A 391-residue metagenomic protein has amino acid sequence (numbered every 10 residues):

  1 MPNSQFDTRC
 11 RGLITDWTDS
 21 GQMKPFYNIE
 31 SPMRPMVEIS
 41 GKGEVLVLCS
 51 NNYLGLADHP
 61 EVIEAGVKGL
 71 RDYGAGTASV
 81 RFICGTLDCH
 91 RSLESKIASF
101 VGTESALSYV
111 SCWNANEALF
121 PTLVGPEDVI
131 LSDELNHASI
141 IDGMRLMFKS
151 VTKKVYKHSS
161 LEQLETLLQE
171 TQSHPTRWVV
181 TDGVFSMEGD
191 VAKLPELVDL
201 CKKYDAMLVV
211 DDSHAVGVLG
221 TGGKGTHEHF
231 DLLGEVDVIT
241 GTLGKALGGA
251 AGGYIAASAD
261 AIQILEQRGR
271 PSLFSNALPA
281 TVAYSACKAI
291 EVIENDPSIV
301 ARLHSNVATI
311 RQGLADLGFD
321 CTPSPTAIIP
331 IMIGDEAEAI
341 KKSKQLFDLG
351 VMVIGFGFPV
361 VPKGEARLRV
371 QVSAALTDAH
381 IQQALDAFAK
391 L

Functional and structural regions predicted by a protein language model:
R11-Y73, A206: N-terminal "arm"/small-domain region of PLP-dependent enzymes with the aminotransferase-like
N52, K154-V210: Active-site phosphate-binding strand-loop segment of PLP-dependent enzymes
P60, E64-K68, D72, S95 (+3 more regions): PLP-dependent enzyme catalytic core of the Aspartate aminotransferase-like
E64-S111: Conserved N-terminal alpha-helix of the aminotransferase class I/II PLP-enzyme fold
L119-A138: Conserved PLP-anchoring active-site segment centered on the Schiff-base-forming lysine
E134-G143, G364: Short, glycine/polar-rich helix-capping loops at beta-to-alpha or helix-loop-helix junctions that flank or form
Y204-M207, H214, L219-P325: Active-site C-terminal subdomain of aminotransferase-like
D296, A301-A308, A315-L349, V360 (+2 more regions): Conserved PLP-binding catalytic core of the aspartate aminotransferase-like
